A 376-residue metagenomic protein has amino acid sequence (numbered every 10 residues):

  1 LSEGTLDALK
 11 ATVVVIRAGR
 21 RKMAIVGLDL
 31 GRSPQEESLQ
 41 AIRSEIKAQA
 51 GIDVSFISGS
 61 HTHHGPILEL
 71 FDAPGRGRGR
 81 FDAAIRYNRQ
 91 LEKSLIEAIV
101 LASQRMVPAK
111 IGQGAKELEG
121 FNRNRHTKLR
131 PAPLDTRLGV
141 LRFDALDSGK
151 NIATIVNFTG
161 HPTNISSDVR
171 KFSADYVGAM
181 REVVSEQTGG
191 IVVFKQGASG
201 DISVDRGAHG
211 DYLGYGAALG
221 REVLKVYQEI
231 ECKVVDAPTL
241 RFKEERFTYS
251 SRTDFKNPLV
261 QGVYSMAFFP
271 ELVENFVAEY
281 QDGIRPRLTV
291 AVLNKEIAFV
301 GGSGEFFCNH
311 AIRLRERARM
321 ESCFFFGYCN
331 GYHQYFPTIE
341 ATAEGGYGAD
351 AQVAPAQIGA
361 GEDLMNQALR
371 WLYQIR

Functional and structural regions predicted by a protein language model:
L1-S199, A208-G214, Y227, V234-R376: Conserved beta-alpha junction segments in alpha/beta enzyme cores
I202-S203: Catalytic histidine-centered segment of alpha/beta-hydrolase-like enzymes
L219: Anionic-ligand-binding alpha/beta catalytic cores of soluble enzymes and soluble regulatory domains that recognize
